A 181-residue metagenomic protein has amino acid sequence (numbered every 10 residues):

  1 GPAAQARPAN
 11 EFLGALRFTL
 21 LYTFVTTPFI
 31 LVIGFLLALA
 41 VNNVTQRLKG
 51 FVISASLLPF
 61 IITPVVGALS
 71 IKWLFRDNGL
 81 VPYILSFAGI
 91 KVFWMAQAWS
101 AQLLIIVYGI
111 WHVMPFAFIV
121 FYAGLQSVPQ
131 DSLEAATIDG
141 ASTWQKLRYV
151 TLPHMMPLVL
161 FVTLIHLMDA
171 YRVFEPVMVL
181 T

Functional and structural regions predicted by a protein language model:
G1-T181: A structural signal for multi-pass alpha-helical bundles of membrane permease subunits that mediate small-molecule
